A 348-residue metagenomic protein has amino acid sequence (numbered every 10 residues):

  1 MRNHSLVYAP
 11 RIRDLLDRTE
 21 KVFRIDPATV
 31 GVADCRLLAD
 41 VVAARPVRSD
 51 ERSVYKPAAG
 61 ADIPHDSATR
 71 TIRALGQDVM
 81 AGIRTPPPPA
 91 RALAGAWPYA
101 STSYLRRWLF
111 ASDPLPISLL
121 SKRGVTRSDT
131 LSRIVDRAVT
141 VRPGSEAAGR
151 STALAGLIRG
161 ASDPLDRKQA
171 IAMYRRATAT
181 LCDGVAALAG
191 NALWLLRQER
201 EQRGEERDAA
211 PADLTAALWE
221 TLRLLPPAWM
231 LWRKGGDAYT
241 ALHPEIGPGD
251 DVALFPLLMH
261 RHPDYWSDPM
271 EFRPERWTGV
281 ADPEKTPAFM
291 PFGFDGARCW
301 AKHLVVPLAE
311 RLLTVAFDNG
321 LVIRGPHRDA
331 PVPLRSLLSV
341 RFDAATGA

Functional and structural regions predicted by a protein language model:
M1-S118: Active-site substrate-recognition loop segments, prototypically the cytochrome P450 B′-helix/B-C loop
R2-L15, D208-P244: Conserved cytochrome P450 K-helix E-x-x-R motif and the immediately C-terminal K′/meander segment
P46, F255-A281, F292: Conserved cytochrome P450 K-helix/beta-meander segment immediately N-terminal to the heme-binding cysteine loop
P64, T278-S339: Cytochrome P450 heme-thiolate "Cys pocket" and heme-binding signature region
L105, L157-T221, A309: Central I-helix of cytochrome P450 enzymes
I117-K168, A172: Cytochrome P450 catalytic core segment centered on helix I
A161-T178, E275-G293: Short, hydrophobic/aliphatic alpha-helical segments
